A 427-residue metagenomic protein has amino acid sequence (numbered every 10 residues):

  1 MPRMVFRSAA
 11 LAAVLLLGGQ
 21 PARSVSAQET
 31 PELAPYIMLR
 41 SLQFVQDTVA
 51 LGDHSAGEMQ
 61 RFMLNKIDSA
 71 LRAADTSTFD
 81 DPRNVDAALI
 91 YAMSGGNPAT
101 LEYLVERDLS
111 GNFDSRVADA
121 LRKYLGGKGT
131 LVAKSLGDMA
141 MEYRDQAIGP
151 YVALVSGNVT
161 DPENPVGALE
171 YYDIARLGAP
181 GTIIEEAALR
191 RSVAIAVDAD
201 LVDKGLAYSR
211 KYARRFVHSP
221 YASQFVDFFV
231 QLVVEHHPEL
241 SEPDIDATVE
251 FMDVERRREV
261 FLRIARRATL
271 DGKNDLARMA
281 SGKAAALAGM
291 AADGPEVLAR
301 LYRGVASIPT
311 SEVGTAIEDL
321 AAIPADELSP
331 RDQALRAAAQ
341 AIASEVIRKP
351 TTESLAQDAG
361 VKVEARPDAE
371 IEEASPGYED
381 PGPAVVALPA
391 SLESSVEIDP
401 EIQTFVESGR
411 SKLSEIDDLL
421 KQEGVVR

Functional and structural regions predicted by a protein language model:
L15, S24-D114, L328, S344-R427: N-terminal leader/linker segments that initiate helical-solenoid repeat arrays
R40-Q43, D75-N84, D108-A118, D145-A153 (+5 more regions): Generic helix N-cap/helix-start motif at coil->alpha-helix transitions
L51-A56, S69-A179: Alpha-solenoid helical-repeat scaffolds
F62-A70, N97-R107, G129-E142, P165-L177 (+5 more regions): Alpha-helical repeat scaffolds
S94-G95, L125-K128, D161-E163, A199 (+3 more regions): Structural motif corresponding to the intra-repeat A-B loop/turn of tetratricopeptide repeats
R122-K123, G157-V159, R191-A196, R215 (+3 more regions): Residue-level signature for tetratricopeptide repeat
A168-P238: Solenoidal tandem-repeat scaffolds enriched in leucines and small polar residues
E250-T315, A322: Long, repeat-rich segments with strong aromatic
